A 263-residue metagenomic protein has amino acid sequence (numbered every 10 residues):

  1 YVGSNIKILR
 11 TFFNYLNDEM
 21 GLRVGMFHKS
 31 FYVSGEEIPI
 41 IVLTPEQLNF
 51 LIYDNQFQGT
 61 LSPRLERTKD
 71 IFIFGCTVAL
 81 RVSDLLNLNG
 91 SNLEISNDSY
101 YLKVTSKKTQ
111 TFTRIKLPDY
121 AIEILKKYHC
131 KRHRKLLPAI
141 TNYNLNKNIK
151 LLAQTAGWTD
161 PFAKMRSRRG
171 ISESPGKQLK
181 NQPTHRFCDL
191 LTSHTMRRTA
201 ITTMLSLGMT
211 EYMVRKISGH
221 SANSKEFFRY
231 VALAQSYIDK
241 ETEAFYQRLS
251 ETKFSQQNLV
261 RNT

Functional and structural regions predicted by a protein language model:
Y1-H28, R81-S83, L151-L152: N-terminal DNA-binding recognition helix of tyrosine site-specific recombinases/integrases
N14-I41, A163-I171: Short, charged hinge/linker segments at domain and secondary-structure junctions
G35-E66: Long, amphipathic, Lys/Arg-enriched alpha-helical "connector/arm" segment
V42, S106, Q110, S218-A244: Catalytic-site neighborhood detector that most strongly recognizes the C-terminal catalytic loop/helix of tyrosine
G59-S62, R132-K135, K150-K216, H220: Short, basic (Lys/Arg/His-rich) helix/loop patches that form interaction surfaces in the mid-to-C-terminal regions
N87-K126: Conserved tyrosine-mediated DNA breakage-rejoining catalytic core shared by Y-recombinases
N92-N97, D189-L190, L207-V231, F254-T263: Short, polar N-cap/turn motifs at the start of nucleic acid-interacting alpha helices
W158-T159, E243-T263: C-terminal secondary-structure termini that scaffold catalytic or DNA-interacting sites
